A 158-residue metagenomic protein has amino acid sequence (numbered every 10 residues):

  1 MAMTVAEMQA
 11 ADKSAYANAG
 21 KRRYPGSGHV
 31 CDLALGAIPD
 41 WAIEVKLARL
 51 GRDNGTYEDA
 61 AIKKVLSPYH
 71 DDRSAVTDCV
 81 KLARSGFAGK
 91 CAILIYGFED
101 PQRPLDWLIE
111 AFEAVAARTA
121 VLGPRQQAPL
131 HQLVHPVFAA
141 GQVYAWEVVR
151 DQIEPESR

Functional and structural regions predicted by a protein language model:
M1-D12, C79-G86, L108-T119: Hydrophobic, Leu/Ile/Phe/Ala-enriched alpha-helical segments that form helix-helix packing faces
M1-E7, C91-Y96, Q127-H135: Short N-terminal secondary-structure initiator segments
A2, A6-A34: A short acidic/basic microdomain associated with nuclease active sites
C31-D53: Active-site beta-strand-loop-beta-strand hairpin of nuclease catalytic cores that positions key catalytic residues
L47-P104, I109: Catalytic cores of nucleic-acid endonucleases
D100-R158: Non-catalytic C-terminal interaction segments of nucleic acid-processing enzymes
